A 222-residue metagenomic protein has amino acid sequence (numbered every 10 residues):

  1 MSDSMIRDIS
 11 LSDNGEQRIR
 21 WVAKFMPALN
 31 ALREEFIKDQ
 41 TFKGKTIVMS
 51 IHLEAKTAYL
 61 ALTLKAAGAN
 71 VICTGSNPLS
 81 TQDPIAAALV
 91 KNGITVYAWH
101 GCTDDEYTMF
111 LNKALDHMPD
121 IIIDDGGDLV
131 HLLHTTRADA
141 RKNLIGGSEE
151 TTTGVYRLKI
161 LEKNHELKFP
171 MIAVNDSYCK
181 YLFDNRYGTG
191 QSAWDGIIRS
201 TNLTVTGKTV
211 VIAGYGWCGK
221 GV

Functional and structural regions predicted by a protein language model:
S2-F42, C73-T81, A86-K208: Glycine/serine-rich phosphate-binding loop and adjoining beta1-alpha1 elements at the start of nucleotide-handling
T46-V48, A61-S80: Active-site cofactor/substrate anionic-group-binding motifs, chiefly glycine- and Lys/Arg-rich phosphate-binding loops
M49-I51, D124-D125: Short His-Asn-centered micro-motif
I51-G68, D184, G188-V222: Glycine-rich phosphate/diphosphate-binding loop of Rossmann-like nucleotide-binding domains
